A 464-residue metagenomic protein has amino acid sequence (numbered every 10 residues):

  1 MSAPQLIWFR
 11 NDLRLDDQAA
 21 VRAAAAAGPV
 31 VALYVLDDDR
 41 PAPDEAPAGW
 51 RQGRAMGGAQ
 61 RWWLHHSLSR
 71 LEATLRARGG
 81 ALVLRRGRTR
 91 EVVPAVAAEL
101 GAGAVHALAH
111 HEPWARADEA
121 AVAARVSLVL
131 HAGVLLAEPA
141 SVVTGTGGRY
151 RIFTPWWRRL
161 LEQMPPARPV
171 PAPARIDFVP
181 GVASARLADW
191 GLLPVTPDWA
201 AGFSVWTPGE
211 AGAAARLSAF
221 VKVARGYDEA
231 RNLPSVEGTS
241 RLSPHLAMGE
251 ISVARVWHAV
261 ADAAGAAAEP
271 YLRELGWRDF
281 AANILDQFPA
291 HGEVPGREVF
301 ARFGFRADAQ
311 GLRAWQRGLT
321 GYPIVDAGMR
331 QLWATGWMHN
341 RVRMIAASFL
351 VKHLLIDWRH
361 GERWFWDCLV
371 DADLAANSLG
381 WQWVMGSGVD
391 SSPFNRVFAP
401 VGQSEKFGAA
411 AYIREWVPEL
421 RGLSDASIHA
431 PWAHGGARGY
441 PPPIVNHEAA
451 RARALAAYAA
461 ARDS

Functional and structural regions predicted by a protein language model:
M1-R168, A267, A376, A456-A461: Trp/Phe/Arg-rich N-terminal binding region typifying the photolyase-homology
A48-A55, L312, R438-P441: Short coil/turn segments at secondary-structure junctions
V143, F153, Y227, F305 (+5 more regions): Short clusters of hydrophobic/aromatic residues that line enzyme substrate/ligand-binding pockets
G147-V299, F407, A411-S464: Glycine/tryptophan-enriched, flexible segments
E237-V417: Active-site-proximal binding-pocket segments
